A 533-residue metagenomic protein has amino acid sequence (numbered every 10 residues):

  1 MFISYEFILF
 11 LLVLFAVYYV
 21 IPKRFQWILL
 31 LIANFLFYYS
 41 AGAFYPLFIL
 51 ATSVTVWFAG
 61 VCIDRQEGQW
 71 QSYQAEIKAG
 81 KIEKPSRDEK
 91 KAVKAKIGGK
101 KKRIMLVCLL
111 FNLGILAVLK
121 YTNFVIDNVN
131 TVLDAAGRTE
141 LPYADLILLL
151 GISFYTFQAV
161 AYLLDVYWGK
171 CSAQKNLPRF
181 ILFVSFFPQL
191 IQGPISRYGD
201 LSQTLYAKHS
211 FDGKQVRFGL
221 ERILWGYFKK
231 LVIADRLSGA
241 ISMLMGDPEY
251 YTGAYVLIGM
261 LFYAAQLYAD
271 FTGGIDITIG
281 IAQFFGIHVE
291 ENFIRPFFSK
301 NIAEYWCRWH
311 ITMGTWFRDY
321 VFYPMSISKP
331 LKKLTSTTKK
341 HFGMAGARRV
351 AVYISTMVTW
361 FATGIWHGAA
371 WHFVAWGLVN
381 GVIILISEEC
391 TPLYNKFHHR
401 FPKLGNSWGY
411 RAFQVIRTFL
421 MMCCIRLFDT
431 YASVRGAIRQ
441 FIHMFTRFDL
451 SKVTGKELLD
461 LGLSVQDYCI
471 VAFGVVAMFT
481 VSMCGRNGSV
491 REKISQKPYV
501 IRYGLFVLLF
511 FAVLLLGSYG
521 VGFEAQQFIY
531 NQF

Functional and structural regions predicted by a protein language model:
M1-Q532: Membrane-embedded transmembrane alpha-helical bundles that form the catalytic cores of multi-pass lipid-modifying
